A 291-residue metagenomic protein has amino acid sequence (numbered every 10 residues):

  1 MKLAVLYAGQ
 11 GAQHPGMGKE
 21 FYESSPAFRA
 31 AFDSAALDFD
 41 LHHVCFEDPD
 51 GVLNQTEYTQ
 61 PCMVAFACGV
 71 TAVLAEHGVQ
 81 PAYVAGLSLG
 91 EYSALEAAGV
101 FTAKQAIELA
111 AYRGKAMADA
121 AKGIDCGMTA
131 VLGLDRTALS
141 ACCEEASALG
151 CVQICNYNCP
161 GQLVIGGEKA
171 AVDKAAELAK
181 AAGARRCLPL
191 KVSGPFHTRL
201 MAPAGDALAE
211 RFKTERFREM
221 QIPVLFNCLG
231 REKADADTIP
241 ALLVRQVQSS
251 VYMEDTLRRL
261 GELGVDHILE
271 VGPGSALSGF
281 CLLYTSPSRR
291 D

Functional and structural regions predicted by a protein language model:
K2-A85, I165: Helix-rich "cap/lid" substructures immediately adjacent to catalytic or cofactor-binding pockets
G9, A35, A67, G90 (+6 more regions): Conserved small-residue
Q10-A12, L37-H42, A98-S249, G279: Alpha/beta catalytic cores of group-transfer enzymes, especially the acyltransferase/condensing modules of polyketide
Q60-A130: Gly/Ser-rich oxyanion-binding loop with an adjacent helix/lid that shapes the negatively charged ligand pocket
Q80-A82, R185, D266: Short acidic/polar active-site loop segments enriched in Thr and Asp
Q248-V265: A short, acidic, amphipathic alpha-helical segment used as a generic capping/interface helix at domain edges
Y284-D291: Conserved small/polar residues in nucleotide/adenosyl-binding loops
